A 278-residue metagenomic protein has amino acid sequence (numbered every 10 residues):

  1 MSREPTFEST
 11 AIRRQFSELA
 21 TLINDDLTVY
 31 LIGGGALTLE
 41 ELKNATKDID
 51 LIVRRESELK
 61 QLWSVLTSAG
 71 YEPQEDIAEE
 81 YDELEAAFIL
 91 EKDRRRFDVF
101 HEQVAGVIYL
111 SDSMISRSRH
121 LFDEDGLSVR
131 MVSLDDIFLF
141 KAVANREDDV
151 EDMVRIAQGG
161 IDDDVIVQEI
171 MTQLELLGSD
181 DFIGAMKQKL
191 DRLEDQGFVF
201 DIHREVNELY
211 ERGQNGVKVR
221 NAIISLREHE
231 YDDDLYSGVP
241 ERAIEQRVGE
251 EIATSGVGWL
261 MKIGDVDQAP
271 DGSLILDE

Functional and structural regions predicted by a protein language model:
M1-S225, H229, D233-D234, G238 (+3 more regions): Compositionally biased terminal segments of proteins
S237-E251: Short helix-coil junctions and helix-kink-helix linkers
M261-G272: A short, conserved structural fragment
L274-L276: Short linear proline/tyrosine/threonine-rich motifs used for host-factor recruitment and membrane trafficking/assembly
